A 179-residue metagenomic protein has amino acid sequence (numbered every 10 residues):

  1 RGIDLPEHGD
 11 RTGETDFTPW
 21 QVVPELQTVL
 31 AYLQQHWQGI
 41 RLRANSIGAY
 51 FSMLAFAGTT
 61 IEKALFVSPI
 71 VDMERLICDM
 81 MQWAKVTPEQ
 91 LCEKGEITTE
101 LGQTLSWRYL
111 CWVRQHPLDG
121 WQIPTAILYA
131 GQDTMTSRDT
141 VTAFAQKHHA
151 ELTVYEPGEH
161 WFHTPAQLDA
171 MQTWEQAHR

Functional and structural regions predicted by a protein language model:
R1-T12: Conserved alpha/beta-hydrolase
G2-I3, A44, F66: Conserved SAM-binding loop
D4, S46, G131: Nucleotide-sugar donor-binding loop of glycosyltransferases
G9-D10, A49-Y50, D72, W161: Short secondary-structure capping/turn micro-motifs that flank functional sites
D16-Q35: Alpha/beta-hydrolase active-site loop
G39, T59-A143, K147-V154, G158-H178: The alpha/beta-hydrolase serine catalytic core
R43-S52: Gly/Ala-rich beta-loop-alpha elbow adjacent to hydrolase catalytic centers
A55-F56: Aromatic pocket-lining residues of Rossmann-like dinucleotide-binding sites
